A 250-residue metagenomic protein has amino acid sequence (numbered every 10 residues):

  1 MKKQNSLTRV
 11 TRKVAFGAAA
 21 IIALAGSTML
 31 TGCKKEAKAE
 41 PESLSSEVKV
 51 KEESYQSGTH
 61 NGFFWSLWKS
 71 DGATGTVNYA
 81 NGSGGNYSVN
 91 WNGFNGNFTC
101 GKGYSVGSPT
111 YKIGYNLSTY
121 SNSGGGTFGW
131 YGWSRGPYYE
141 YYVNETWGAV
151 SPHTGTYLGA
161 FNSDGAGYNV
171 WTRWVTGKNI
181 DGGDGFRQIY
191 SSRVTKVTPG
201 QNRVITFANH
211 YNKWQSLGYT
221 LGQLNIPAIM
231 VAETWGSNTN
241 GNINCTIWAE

Functional and structural regions predicted by a protein language model:
M1-R12: N-terminal secretory signal peptides that target proteins for export/translocation
K2, G26-E53: Bacterial Sec-dependent N-terminal signal peptides
G17-T28: Bacterial N-terminal signal peptides
V50-Y55, H60-G62, A73-N122: Short N-terminal edge-element motif at the start of the domain
G62-F63, G72-G82, W91, F161-T176 (+2 more regions): Extracellular-facing/secreted segment signature in eukaryotic proteins
T99-N162: Extracellular-facing segments of soluble proteins and assemblies that are Gly/Ser/Thr-biased and enriched in aromatics
G136-P199: An exposed acidic His-Trp-rich patch
Q201-E250: Long, compositionally biased interface segments
